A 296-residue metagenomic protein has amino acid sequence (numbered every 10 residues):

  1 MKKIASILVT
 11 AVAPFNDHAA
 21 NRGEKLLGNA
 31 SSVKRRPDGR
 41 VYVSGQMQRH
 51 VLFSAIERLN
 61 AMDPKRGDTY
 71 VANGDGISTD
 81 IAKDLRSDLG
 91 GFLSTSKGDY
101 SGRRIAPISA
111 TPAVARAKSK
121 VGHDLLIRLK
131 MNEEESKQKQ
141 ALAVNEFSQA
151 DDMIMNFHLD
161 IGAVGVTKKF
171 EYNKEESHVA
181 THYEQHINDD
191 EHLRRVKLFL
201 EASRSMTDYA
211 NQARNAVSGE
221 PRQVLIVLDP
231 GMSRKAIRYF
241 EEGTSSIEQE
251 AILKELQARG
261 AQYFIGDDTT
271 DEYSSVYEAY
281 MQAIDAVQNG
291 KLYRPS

Functional and structural regions predicted by a protein language model:
M1-S296: RNA-binding basic/glycine-rich loop and surface signature characteristic of RAMP-family CRISPR effectors
